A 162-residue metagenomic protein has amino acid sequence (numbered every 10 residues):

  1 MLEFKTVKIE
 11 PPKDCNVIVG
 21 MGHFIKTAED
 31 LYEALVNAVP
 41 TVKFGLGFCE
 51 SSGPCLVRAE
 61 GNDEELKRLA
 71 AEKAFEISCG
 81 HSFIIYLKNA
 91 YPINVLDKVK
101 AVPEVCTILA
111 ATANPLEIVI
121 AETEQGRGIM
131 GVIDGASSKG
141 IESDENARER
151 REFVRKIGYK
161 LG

Functional and structural regions predicted by a protein language model:
M1-A59, G140-G162: N-terminal, charge-rich interaction modules
N16, K73-C79, A90-G162: Helix-rich interaction surfaces within compact, conserved domain-sized segments that mediate assembly or partner
V19, I85-L87: Conserved beta-strand segments of the P-loop GTPase G domain that flank and frequently precede/overlap
H23-K26, S51-G53, N62-E64, K88-I93 (+1 more regions): Gly/Ser/Thr-rich loops at beta-strand to alpha-helix junctions that form or flank small-molecule/cofactor-binding
A28, Y32, K67-A74, L96: A general structural signal for well-ordered alpha-helical packing
F44-F48, L87, T107-A110: General beta-strand structural signal in soluble alpha/beta enzymes
F48-I84: Aromatic-anchored, charged helix-turn/loop surface patch used as a conserved interaction hotspot
